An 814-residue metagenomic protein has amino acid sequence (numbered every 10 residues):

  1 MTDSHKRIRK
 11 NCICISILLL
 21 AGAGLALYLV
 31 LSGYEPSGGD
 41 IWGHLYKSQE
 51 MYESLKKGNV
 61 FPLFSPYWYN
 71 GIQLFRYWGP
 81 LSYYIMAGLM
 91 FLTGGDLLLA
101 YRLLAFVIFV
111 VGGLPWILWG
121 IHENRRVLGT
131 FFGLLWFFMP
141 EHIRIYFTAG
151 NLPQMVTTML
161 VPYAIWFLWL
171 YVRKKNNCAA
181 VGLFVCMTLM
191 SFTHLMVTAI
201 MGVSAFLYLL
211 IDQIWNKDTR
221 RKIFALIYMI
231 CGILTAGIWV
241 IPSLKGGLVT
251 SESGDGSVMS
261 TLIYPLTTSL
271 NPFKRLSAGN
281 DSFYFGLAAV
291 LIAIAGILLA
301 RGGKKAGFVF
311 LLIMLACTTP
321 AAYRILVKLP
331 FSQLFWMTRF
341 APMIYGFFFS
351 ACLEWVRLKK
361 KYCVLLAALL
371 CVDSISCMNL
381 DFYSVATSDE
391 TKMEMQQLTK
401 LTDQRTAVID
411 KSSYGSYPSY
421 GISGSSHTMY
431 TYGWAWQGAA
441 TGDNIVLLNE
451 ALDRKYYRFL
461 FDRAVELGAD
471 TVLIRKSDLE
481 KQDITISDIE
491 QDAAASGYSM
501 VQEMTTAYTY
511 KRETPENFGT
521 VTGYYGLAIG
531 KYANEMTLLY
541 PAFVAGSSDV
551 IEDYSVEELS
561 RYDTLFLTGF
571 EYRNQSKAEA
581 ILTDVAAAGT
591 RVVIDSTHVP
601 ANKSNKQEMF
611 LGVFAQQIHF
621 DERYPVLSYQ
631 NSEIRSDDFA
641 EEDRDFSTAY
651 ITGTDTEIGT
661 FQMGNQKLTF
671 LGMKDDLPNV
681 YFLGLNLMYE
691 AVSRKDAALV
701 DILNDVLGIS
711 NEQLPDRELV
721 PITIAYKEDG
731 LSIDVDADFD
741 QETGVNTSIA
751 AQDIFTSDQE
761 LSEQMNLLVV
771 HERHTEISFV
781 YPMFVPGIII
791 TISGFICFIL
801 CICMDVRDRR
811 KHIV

Functional and structural regions predicted by a protein language model:
M1-A386, E390-M395, D453-R458, L467-S477 (+5 more regions): Membrane-embedded transmembrane-helix bundle of lipid-linked glycan/lipid transferases
T2-I8, G530-K531, S710-V814: Active-site-proximal, structured, solvent-exposed surfaces of multi-pass membrane proteins that position macromolecular
L114, N176, A368-D676, F682-A697 (+1 more regions): Extracytoplasmic
S191, M201-V203, G237, T319 (+9 more regions): Active-site proximal loops enriched in glycine and acidic residues that flank catalytic Cys/His/Asp and coordinate
L248-E252, D410-Y417, P721: A glycine-rich phosphate-binding loop feature that marks nucleotide/adenosyl-phosphate handling sites
M343, V356, T406, V472 (+3 more regions): Hydrophobic, well-ordered secondary-structure elements that form the walls of internal hydrophobic environments
F347, K695-S710: Short amphipathic C-terminal alpha-helix that caps PH/PH-like domains
L467-G468, T654, K674-N679, K727-G730 (+2 more regions): Short, solvent-exposed coil/turn segments at beta-strand boundaries
